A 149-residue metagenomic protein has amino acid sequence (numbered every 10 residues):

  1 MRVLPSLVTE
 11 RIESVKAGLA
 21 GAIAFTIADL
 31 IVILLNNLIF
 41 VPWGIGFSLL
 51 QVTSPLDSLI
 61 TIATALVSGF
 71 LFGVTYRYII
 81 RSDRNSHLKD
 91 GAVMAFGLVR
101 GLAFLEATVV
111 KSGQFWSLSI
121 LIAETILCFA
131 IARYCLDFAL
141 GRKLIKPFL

Functional and structural regions predicted by a protein language model:
M1-L149: Juxtamembrane/disordered regions of integral membrane proteins
